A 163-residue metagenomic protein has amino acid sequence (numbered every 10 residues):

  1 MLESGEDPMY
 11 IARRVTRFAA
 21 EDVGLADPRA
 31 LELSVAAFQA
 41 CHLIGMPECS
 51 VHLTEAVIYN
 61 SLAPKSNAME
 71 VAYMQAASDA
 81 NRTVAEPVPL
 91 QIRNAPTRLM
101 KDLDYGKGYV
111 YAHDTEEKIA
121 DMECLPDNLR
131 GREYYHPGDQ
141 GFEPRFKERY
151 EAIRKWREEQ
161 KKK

Functional and structural regions predicted by a protein language model:
M1-I119, L125-K163: Terminal-proximal interaction/regulatory segments of ATP-powered molecular machines
